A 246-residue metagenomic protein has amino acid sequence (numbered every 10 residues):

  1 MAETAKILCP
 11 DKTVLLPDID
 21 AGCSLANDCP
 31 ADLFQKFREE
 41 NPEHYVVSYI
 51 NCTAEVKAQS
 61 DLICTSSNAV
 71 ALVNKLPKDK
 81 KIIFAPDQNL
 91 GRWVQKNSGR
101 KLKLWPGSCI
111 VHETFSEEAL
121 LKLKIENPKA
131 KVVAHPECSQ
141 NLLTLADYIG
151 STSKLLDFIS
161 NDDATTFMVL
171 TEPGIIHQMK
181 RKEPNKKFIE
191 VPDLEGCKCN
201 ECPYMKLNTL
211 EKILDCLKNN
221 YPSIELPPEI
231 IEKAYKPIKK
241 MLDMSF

Functional and structural regions predicted by a protein language model:
M1-G150, K154-V169, I176-F246: Active-site loop-to-helix "anion-binding N-cap" substructures in soluble metabolic enzymes
